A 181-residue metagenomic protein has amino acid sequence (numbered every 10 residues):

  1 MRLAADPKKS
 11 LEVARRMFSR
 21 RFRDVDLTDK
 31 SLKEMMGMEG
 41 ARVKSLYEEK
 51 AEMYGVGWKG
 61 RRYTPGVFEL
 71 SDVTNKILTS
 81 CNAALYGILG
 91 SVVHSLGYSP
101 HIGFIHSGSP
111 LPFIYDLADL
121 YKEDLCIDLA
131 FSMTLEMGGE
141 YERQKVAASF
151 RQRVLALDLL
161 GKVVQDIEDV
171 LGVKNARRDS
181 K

Functional and structural regions predicted by a protein language model:
M1-K181: Active-site helix-to-loop segments that bind/position phosphate- or nucleotide-bearing substrates and donors across
